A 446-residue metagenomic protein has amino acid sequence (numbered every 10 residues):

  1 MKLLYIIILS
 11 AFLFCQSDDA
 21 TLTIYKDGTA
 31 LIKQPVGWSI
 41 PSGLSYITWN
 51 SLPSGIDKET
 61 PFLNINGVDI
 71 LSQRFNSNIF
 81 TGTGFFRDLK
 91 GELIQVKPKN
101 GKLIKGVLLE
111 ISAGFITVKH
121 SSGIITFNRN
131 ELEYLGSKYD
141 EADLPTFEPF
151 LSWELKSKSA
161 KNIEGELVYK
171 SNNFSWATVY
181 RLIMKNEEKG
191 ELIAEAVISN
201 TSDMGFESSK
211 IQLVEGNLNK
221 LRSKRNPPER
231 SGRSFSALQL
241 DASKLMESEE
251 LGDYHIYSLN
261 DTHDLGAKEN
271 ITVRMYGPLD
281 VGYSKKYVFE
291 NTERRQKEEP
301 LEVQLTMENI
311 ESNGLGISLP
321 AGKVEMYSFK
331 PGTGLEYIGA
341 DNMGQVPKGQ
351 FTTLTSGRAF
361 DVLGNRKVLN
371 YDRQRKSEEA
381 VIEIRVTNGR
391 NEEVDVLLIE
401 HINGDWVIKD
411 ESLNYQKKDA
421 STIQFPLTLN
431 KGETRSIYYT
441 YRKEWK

Functional and structural regions predicted by a protein language model:
L3-L13: Sec-dependent N-terminal signal peptides
Q16-E191: Post-signal-peptide, soluble extracytosolic/periplasmic N-terminal scaffold domains of envelope/secretory systems
K26-T29, N64-F85, Y134-D143, N219-L238 (+4 more regions): Solvent-exposed beta-strand/loop surfaces of large extracellular or lumenal domains
S39-P41, S45, G190-T201, N291 (+2 more regions): Short beta-strand elements of extracellular/lumenal beta-sandwich folds
F62-V68, K170, G205, S209-L218 (+4 more regions): Short acidic, flexible loop segments centered on an aromatic residue
K161-E166, H263-M275, Q350-L354, E392 (+1 more regions): Short Pro-Gly-centered flexible turn/kink motifs
K210-V214, R233-D372, V396: Intrinsically disordered, low-complexity Ser/Thr/Pro/Gly-rich interaction regions that scaffold/cooperate
G364-K446: C-terminal soluble interaction/assembly domains
